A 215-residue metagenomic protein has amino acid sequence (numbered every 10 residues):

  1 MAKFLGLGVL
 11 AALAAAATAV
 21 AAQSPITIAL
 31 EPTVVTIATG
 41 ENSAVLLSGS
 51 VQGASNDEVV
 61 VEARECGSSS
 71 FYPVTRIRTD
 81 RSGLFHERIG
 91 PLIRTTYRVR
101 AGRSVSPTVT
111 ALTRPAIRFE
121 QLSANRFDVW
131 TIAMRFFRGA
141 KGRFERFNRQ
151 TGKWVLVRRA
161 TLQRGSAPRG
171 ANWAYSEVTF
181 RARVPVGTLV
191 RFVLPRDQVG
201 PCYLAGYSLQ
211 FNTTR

Functional and structural regions predicted by a protein language model:
A2-G8, A19-R215: Low-complexity, Ser/Thr/Pro-rich intrinsically disordered linker/stalk segments at domain junctions
V9-A14: Gram-negative bacterial Sec-dependent N-terminal signal peptides
